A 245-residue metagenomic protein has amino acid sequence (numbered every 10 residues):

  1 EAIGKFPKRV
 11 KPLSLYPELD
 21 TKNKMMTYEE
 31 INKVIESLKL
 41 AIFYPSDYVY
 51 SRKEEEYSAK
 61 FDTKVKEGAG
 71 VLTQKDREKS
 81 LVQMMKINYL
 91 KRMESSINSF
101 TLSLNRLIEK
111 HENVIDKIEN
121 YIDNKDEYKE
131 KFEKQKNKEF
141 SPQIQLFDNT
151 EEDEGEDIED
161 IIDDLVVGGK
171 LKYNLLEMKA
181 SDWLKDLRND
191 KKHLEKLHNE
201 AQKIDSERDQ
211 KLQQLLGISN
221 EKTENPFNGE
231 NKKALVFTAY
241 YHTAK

Functional and structural regions predicted by a protein language model:
E1-K245: Helicase motor interdomain insertion/brace
